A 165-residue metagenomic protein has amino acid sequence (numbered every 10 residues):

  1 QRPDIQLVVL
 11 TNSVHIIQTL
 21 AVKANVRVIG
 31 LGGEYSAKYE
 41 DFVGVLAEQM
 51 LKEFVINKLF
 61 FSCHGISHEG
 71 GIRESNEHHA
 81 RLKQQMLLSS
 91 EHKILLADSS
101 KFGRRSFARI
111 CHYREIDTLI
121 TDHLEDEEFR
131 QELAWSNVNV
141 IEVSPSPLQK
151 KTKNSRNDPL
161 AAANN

Functional and structural regions predicted by a protein language model:
R2-L7: Conserved S-adenosyl-L-methionine
L10, H15-N165: Conserved phosphate- and dinucleotide-binding cores of soluble alpha/beta proteins, encompassing both enzyme active
